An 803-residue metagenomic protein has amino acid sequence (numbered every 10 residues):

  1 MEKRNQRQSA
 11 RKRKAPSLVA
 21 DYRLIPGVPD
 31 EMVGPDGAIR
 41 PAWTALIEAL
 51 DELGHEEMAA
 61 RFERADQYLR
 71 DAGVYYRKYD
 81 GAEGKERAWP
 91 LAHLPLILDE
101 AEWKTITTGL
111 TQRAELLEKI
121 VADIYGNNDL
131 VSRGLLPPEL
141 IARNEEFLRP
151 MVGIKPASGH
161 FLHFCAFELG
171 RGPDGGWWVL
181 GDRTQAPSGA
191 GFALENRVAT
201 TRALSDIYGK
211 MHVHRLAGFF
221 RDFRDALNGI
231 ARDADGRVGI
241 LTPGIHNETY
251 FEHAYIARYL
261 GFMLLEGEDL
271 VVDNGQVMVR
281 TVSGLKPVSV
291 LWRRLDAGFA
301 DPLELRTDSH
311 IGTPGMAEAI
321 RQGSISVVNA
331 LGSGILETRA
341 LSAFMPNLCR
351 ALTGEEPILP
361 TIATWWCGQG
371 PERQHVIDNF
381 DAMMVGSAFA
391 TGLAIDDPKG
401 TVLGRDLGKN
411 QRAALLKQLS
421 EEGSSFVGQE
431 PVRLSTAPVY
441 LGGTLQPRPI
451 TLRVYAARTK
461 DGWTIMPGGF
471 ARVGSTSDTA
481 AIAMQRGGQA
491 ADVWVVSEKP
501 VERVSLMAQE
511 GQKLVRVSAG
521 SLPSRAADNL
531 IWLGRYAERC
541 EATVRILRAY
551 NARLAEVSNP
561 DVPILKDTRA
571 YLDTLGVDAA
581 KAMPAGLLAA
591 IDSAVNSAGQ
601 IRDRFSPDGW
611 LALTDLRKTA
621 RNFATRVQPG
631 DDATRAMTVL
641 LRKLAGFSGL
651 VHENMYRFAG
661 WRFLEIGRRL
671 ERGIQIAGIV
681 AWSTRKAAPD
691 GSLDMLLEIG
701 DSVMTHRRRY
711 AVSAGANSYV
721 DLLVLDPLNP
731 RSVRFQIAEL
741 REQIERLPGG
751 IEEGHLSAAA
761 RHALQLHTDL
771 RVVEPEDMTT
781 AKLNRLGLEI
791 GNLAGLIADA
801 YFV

Functional and structural regions predicted by a protein language model:
E2-A101, T105: N-terminal low-complexity, Ser/Thr- and acidic-residue-enriched intrinsically disordered segments
E2-P41, H163-F164, R171-W178, D182-E355 (+1 more regions): ATP-binding N-terminal substructure of ATP-dependent carboxylate-amine bond-forming enzymes
L69-F161, G172-D174, T184-G189, A193-V238 (+5 more regions): Alpha-helical transmembrane segments and their helix-helix packing motifs
W103-N127, I141-L148, D273, M278-S324 (+2 more regions): Active-site nucleotide/adenylate-binding loops and adjacent lid/helix of ATP-dependent enzymes
S132-L136, L265-D273, P360-W366: Long, charged, glycine-rich C-terminal linkers/tails
F164-A166, D235, E248, Y259 (+10 more regions): Active-site lining segments that contact anionic ligands and/or coordinate catalytic metals
A166-G170, W178-V179, G239-T242, M278 (+11 more regions): Structured core elements
A382, A394-K409, A413, Q418 (+6 more regions): Polyanion-binding catalytic cores of nucleic-acid enzymes and NTP/SAM-utilizing transferases
